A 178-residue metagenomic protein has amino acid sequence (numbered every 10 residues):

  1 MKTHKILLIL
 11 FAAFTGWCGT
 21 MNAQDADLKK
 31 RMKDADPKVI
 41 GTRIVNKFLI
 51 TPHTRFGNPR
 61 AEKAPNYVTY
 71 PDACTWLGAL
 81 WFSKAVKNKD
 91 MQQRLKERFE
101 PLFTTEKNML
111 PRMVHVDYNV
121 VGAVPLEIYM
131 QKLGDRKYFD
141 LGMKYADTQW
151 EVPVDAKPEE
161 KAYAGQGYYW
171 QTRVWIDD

Functional and structural regions predicted by a protein language model:
M1-D25: Bacterial Sec-dependent N-terminal signal peptides
T15-C18, I40, L133: Feature targets compositionally biased, intrinsically disordered low-complexity regions with long contiguous runs
Q24-E100, D135-K144, T148-V152, A156-E159: Low-complexity, Ser/Thr/Pro/Gly-enriched N-terminal "stalk/linker" regions
A61-P65, K107-L110, Q171: A ubiquitous short alpha-helical element
Y67-S83, M113-M130, W175-D178: Well-ordered alpha-helical segments within folded domains of soluble proteins
N88-E127: Mid-chain, structured segments of secreted extracytoplasmic proteins
E159-D178: Aromatic- and glycine-enriched pocket-lining scaffold segments that form the walls of small-molecule binding clefts
